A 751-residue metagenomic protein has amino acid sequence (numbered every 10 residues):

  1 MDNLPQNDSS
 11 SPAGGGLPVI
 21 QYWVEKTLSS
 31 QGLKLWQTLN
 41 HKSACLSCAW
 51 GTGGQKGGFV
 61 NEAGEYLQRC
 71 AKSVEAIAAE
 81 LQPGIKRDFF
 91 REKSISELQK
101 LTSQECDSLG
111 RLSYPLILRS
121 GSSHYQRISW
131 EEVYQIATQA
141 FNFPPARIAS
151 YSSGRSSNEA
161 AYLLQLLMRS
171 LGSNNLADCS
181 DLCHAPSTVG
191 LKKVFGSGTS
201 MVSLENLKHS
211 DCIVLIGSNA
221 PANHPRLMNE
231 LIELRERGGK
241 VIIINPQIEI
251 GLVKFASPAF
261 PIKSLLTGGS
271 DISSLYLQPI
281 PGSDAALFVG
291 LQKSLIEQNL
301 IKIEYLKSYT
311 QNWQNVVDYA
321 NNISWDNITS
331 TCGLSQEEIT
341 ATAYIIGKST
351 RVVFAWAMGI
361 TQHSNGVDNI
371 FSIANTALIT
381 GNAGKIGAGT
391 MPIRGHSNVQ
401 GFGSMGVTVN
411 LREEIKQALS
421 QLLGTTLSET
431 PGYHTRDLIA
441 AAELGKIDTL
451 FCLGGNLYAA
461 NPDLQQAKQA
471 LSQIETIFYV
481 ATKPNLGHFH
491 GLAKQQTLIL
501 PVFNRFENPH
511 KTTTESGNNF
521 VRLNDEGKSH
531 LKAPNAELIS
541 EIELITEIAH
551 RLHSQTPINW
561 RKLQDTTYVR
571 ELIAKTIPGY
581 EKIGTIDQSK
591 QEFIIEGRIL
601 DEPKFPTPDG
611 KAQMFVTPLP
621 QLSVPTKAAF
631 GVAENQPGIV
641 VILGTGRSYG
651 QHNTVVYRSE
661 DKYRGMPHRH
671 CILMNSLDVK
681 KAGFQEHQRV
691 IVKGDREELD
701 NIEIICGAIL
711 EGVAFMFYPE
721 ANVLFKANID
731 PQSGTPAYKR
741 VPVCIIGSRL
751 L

Functional and structural regions predicted by a protein language model:
M1-G51: Intrinsically disordered, low-structural-confidence terminal and linker regions
D2-P18, G110-S397, M405, L419-E602 (+2 more regions): Cofactor-pocket helix-loop regions in the catalytic cores of large enzyme subunits
G51-S73: Iron-sulfur (Fe-S) cluster-binding segments and ferredoxin-like electron-carrier domains, especially [2Fe-2S]
Q68-K93, L252-S270: Charged, glycine/proline-rich intrinsically disordered loops and linkers
A76-H124, Y134, E159: Low-complexity, highly charged intrinsically disordered N-terminal segments that act as targeting/localization
Q564-K662: Long, low-complexity segments enriched in small/aliphatic residues
A708-E720: Short, solvent-exposed secondary-structure boundary/capping segments
V723-I745: Glycine- and charge-enriched low-complexity intrinsically disordered segments
